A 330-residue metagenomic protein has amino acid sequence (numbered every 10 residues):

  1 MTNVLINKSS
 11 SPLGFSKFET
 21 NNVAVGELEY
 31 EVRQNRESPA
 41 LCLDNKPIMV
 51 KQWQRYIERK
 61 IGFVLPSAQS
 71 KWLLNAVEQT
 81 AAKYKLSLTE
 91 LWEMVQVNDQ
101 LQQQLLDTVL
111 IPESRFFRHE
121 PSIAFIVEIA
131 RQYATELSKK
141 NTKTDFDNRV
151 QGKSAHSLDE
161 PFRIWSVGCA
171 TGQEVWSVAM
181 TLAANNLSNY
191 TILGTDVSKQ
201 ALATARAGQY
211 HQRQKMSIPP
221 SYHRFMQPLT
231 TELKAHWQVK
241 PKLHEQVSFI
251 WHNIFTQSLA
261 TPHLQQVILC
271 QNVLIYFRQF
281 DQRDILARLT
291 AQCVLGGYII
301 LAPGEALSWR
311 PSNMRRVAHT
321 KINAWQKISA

Functional and structural regions predicted by a protein language model:
T2-H156, Q266-V267, W325: A short N-terminal interaction module
I126, C169, A205, I268 (+1 more regions): Conserved RecA-like P-loop NTPase ATPase core
T135-K143, G152, H156-S221: Conserved SAM/SAH cofactor-binding pocket of Class I
Y190-L269, V273-F277, D281, S308: Extended basic-aromatic, gly/pro-enriched interface segments that bind polyanionic ligands
R283-L295: A short glycine-rich, Lys/Arg-flanked "PGG" loop and its adjoining helix->strand segment in the class I
G296-P303: Conserved beta-strand signature within the Rossmann-like core of class I S-adenosyl-L-methionine
R310-A330: Core SAM-dependent methyltransferase catalytic element
